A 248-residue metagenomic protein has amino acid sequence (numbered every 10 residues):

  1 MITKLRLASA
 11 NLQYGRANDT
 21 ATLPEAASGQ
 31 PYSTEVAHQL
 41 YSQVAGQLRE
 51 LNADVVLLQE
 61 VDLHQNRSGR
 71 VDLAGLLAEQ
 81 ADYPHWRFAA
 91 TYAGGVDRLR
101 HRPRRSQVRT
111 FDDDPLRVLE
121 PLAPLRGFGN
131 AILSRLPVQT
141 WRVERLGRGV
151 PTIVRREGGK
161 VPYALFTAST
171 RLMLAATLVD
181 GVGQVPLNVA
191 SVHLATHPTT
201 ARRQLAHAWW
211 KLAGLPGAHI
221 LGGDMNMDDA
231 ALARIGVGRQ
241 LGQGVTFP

Functional and structural regions predicted by a protein language model:
M1-G127: N-terminal, active-site-proximal structural segment of metallo-dependent hydrolase catalytic domains
N11-L12, V61, V192-L194, G223-M225: Active-site metal-binding loops of divalent metal-dependent hydrolases
A17-L23, G69-V71, D97-R102, V143-R145 (+3 more regions): Short aromatic-enriched loop/helix-cap "lid" or pocket-rim segments at secondary-structure transitions that line
A27-S33, V61-L63, L146-L165, S191-T199: Surface-exposed cleft-lining segments at the edges of enzyme active sites
N52, D82, R135-P137, P216: Residue-level detector of structured alpha->beta connecting loops
D54-V55, L187, A218-I220: Short, Asp-centered acidic motifs that coordinate Mg2+ and/or phosphate in catalytic or ligand-binding sites
D112-V182: Active-site catalytic loop in hydrolytic enzyme cores
H197-P248: Metal-dependent phosphoesterases centered on the DNase I-like endonuclease/exonuclease/phosphatase
